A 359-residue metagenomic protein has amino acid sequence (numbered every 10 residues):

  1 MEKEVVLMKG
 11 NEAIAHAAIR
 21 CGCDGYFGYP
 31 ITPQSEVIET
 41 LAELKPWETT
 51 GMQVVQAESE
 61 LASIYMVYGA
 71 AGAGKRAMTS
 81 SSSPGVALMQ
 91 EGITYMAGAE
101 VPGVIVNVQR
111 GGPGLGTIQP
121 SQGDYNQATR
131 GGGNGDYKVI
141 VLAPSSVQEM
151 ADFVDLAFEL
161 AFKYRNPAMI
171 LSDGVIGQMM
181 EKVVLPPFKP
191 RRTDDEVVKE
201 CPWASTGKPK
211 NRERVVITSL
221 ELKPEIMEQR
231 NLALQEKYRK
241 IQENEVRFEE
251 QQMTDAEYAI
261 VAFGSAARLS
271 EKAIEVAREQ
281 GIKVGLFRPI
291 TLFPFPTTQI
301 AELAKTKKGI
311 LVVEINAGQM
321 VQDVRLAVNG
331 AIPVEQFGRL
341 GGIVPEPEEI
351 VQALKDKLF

Functional and structural regions predicted by a protein language model:
V6-E43: N-terminal glycine-rich anion-binding loops that anchor highly charged ligand groups
K9-A13, Q235-Y258, E271, E275: Glycine-/acidic-rich phosphate or pyrophosphate-binding loops and their flanking alpha/beta elements
E36-R130, I140-F162: Thiamine diphosphate
V139-D195, E349-F359: Structural signature of the thiamine diphosphate
R165-E250: Conformationally flexible catalytic loops at phosphate/diphosphate-handling active centers
S270-L303: Generic long, charged, amphipathic alpha-helical segments
E314-F359: Peripheral docking tails and interdomain loops at the edges of cofactor- or intermediate-handling domains
